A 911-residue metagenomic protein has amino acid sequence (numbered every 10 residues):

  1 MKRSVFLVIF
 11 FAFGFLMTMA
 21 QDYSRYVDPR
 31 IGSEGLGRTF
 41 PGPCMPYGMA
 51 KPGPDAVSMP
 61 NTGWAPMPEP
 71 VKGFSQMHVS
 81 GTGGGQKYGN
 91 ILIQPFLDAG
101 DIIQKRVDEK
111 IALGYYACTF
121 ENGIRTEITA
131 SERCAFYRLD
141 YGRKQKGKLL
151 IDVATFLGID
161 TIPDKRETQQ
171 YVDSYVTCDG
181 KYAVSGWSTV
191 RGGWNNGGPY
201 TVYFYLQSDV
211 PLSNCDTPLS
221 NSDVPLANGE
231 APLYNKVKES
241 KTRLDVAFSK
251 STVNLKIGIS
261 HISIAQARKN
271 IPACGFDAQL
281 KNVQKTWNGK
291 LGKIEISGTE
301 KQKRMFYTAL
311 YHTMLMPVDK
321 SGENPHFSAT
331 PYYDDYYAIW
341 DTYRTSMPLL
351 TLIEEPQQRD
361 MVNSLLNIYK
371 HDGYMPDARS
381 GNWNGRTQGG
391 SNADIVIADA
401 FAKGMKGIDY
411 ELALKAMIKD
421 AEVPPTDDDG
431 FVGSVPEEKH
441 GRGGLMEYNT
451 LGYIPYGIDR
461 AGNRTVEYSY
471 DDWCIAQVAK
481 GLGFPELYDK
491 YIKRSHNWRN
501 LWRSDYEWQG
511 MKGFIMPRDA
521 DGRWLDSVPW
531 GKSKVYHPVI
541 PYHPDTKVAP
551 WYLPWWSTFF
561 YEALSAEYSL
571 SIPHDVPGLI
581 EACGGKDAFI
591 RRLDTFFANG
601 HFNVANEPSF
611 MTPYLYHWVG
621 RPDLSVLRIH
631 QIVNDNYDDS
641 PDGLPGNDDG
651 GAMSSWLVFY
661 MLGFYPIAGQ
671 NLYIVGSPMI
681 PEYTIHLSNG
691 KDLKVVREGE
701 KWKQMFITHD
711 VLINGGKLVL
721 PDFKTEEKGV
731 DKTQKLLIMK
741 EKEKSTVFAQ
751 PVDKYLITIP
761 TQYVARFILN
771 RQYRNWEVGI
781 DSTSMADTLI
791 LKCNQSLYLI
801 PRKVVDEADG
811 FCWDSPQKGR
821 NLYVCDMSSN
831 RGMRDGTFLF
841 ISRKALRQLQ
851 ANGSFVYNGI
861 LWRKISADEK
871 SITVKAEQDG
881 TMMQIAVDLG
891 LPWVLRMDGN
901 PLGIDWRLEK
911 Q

Functional and structural regions predicted by a protein language model:
M1-Q21: Bacterial Sec-dependent N-terminal signal peptides
Q21-I395, F401-V466, W473-C474, A479-P485 (+9 more regions): Accessory carbohydrate-recognition regions in carbohydrate-active enzymes
Y116-C118, E682-H686, V695-K701, Y763-A765 (+3 more regions): Short polybasic amphipathic segments
E127, Y234-V237, K691-K694, E869-T881: Short, Gly/Ser/Thr-enriched beta-strand-loop segments that form substrate-interacting elements of hydrolase/peptidase
A130-C134, T155-L157, H261, K694-E700 (+4 more regions): A short, sequence-level motif marking secondary-structure junctions
P517-R518, I885: Active-site and channel-lining beta-strand-loop segments that bind or position nucleotide-derived/phosphorylated
M739-Q911: Acidic, serine/threonine-rich low-complexity disordered tracts
